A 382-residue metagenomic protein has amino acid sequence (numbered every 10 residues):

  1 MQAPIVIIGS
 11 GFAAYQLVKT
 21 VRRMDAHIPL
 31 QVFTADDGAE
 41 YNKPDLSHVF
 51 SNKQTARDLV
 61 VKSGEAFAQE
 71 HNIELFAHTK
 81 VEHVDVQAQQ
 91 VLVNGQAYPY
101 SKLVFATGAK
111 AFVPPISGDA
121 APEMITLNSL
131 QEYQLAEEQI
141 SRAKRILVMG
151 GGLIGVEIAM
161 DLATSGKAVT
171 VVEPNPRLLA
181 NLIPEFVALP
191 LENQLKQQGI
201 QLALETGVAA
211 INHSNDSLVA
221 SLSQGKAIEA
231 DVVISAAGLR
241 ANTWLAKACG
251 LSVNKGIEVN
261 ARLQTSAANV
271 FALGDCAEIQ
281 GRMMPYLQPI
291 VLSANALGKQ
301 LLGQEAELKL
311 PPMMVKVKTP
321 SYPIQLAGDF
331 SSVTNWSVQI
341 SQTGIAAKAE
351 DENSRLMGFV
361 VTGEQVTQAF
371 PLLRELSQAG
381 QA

Functional and structural regions predicted by a protein language model:
M1-V6, K62-R145, A220-Q224, D231-A236 (+1 more regions): FAD-binding core/adjacent interface of flavoenzyme oxidoreductases
Q2-I73, D161-L182: Beta1-alpha1 glycine-rich phosphate/pyrophosphate-binding loop at the start of Rossmann-like nucleotide-binding domains
Q2-P4, S10, R23, C276-P371: Mid-to-C-terminal Rossmann-like scaffold of FAD/NAD(P)H-dependent oxidoreductases
G9-F12, N128, M149-G152: Glycine-rich Rossmann-fold phosphate-binding loop(s) that bind the pyrophosphate of adenine dinucleotide cofactors
P29, A56-V60, F67, N254 (+1 more regions): A short alpha-helix-loop-beta-strand transition element characteristic of N-terminal alpha/beta dinucleotide-binding
V60, I154-A210, I290, L308-K316 (+1 more regions): Rossmann-like dinucleotide-binding cores of NAD(P)H-dependent redox enzymes
A111, I257-V270, F330-A347: FAD-binding beta-loop-beta segment adjacent to the flavin cofactor pocket
A120-S141, N215, V219-S221, A227-K299: FAD-site-proximal beta/loop scaffold in flavoenzymes
